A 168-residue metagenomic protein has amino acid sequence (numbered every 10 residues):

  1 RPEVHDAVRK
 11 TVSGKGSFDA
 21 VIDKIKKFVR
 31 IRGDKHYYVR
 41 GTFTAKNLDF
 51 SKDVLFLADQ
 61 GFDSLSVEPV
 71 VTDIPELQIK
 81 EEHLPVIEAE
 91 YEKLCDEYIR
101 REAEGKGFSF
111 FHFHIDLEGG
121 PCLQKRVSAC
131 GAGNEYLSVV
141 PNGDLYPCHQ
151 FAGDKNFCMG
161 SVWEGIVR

Functional and structural regions predicted by a protein language model:
E3-K26, R30-N142, A152-C158: Radical SAM enzyme [4Fe-4S]-AdoMet core and its adjacent flexible, acidic and glycine-rich loops/tails across
D154-R168: A short, polar/charged loop-to-alpha-helix boundary motif
